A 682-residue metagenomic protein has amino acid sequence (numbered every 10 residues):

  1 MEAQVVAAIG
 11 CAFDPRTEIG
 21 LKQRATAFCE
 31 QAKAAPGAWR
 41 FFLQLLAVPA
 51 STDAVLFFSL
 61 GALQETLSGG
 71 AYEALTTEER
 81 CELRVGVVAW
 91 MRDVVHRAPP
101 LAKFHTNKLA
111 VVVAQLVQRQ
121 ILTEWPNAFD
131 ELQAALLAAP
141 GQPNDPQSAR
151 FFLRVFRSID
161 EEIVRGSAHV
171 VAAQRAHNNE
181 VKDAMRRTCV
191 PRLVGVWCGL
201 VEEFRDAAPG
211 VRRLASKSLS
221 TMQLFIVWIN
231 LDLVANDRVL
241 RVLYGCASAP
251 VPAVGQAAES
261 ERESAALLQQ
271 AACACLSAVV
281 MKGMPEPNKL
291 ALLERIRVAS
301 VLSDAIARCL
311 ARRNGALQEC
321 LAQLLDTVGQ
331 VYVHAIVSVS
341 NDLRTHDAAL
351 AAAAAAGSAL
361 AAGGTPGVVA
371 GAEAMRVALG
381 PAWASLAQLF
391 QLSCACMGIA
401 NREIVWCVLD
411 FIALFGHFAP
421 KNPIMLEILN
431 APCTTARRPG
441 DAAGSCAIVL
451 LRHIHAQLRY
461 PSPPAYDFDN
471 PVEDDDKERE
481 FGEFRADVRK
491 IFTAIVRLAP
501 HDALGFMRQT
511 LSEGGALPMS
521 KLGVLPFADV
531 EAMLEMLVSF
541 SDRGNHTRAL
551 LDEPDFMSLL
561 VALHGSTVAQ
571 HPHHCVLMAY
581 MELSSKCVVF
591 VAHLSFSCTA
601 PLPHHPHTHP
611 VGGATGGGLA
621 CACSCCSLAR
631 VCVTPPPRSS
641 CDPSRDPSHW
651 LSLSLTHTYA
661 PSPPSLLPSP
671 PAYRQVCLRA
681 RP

Functional and structural regions predicted by a protein language model:
M1-A47, H177, A184-T188: N-terminal "cap/leader" segments of large eukaryotic alpha-helical scaffolds
M1-V6, A35-F42, T76-V88, I121-D130 (+9 more regions): Core helices of alpha-solenoid repeat scaffolds
A8-R16, F42-S51, A89-L101, L132-Q147 (+13 more regions): Helix-loop junctions that connect tandem helical modules in alpha-solenoid scaffolds
A12-Q23, A54-G69, K103-N107, A149-N179 (+10 more regions): HEAT-repeat alpha-solenoid elements in large eukaryotic scaffold proteins
E30-F42, L67-T76, H96-R97, V112-N127 (+15 more regions): Flexible helix-coil junctions and inter-repeat linker/turn elements that act as hinges within alpha-solenoid scaffolds
Y72-E203, A400-S539, R543: Alpha-helical repeat/alpha-solenoid scaffolds of the HEAT/ARM/MIF4G superfamily and closely related elongated all-alpha
A374-S445, P610-G616, R630, R638-S640 (+2 more regions): Repeat-solenoid scaffold signature
T599-T608, A622-V633, S644, S648-A672 (+1 more regions): Intrinsically disordered, low-complexity terminal segments enriched in Ser/Thr
